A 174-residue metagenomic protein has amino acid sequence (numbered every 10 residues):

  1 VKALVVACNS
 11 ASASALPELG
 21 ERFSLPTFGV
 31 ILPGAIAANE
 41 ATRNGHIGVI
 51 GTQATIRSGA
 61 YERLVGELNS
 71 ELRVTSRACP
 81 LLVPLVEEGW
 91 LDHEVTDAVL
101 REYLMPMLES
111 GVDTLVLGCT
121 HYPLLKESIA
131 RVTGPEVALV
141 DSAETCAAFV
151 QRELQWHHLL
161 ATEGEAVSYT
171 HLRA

Functional and structural regions predicted by a protein language model:
V1-C8, G48, D113-C119: Periplasmic-binding protein-like
V5, A11-G45, I50: Glycine/small-residue-rich loop that forms an oxyanion/phosphate-binding "nest" at active or ligand-binding sites
S24-L32, E71-S76, E136-A143, L159-E163: Short hydrophobic/aromatic-enriched beta-strand-loop microsegments
I36, P80-L85, V140-H158: Short, flexible loop segments at boundaries between secondary-structure elements
N44-L72, Y169: An alpha-beta-alpha
E71-R131: Active-site rim beta-loop-alpha module in soluble metabolic enzymes
L124-L139, V150, L154: Active-site-adjacent alpha-helix immediately C-terminal to a catalytic or transition-state-stabilizing loop
T170-A174: Conserved small/polar residues in nucleotide/adenosyl-binding loops
